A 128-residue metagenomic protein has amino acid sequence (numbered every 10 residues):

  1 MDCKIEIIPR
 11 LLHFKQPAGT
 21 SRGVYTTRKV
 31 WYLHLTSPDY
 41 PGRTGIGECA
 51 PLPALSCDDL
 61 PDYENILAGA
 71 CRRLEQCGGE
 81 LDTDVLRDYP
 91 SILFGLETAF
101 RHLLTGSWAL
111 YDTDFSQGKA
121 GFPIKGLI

Functional and structural regions predicted by a protein language model:
M1-I128: N-terminal capping/lid subdomain adjacent to the active-site entrance of alpha/beta enzymes
